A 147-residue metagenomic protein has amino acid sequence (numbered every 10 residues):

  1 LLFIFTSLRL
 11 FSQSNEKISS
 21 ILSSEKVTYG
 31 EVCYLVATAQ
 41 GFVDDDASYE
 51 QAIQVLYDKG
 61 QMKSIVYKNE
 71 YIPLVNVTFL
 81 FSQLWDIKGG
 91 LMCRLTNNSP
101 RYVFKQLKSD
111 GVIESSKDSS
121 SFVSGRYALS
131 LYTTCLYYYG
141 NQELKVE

Functional and structural regions predicted by a protein language model:
S12-Y34, T38-D46, S64-E147: Terminal recognition/anchoring or ligand-binding modules at protein termini
G60-M62: Primarily EF-hand calcium-binding motifs
